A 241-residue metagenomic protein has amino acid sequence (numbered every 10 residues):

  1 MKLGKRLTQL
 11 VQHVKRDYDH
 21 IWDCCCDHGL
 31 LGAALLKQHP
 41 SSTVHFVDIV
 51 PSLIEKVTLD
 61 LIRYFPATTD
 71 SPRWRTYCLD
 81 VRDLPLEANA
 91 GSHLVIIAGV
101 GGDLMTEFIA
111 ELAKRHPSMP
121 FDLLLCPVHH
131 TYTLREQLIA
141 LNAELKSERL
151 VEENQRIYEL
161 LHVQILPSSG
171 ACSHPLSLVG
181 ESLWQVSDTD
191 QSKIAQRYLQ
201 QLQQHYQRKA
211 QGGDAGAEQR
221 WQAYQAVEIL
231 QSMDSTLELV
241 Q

Functional and structural regions predicted by a protein language model:
K2-Q9, L84-P85, H93-L94, D103-Q241: Class I S-adenosyl-L-methionine
Y18, S41, S92-H93, P120: Local beta-strand N-terminus motif with an aromatic residue
Y18-D27: Conserved class I S-adenosyl-L-methionine
D27, V100-D103: Short glycine-rich anion-binding loops that position phosphate/pyrophosphate groups of nucleotides and phosphorylated
G29, A33: Glycine-rich SAM-binding Motif I of class I
L36-K37: Gly/Ala-rich phosphate-binding loop of Rossmann-like dinucleotide-binding domains, activating on the conserved
T43-D48: Conserved SAM-binding motif I beta-strand of class I
S52-N89: S-adenosyl-L-methionine
